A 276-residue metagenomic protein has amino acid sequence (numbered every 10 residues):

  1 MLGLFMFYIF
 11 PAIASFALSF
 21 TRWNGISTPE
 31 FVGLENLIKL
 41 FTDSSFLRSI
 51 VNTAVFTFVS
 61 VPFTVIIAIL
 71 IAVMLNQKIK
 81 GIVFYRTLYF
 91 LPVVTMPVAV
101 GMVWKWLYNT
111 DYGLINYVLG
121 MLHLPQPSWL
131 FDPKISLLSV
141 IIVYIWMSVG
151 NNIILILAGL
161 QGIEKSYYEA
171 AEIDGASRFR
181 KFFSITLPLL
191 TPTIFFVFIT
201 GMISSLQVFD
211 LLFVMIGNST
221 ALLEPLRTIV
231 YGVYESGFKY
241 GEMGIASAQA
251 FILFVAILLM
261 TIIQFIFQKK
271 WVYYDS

Functional and structural regions predicted by a protein language model:
M1-S276: A structural signal for multi-pass alpha-helical bundles of membrane permease subunits that mediate small-molecule
